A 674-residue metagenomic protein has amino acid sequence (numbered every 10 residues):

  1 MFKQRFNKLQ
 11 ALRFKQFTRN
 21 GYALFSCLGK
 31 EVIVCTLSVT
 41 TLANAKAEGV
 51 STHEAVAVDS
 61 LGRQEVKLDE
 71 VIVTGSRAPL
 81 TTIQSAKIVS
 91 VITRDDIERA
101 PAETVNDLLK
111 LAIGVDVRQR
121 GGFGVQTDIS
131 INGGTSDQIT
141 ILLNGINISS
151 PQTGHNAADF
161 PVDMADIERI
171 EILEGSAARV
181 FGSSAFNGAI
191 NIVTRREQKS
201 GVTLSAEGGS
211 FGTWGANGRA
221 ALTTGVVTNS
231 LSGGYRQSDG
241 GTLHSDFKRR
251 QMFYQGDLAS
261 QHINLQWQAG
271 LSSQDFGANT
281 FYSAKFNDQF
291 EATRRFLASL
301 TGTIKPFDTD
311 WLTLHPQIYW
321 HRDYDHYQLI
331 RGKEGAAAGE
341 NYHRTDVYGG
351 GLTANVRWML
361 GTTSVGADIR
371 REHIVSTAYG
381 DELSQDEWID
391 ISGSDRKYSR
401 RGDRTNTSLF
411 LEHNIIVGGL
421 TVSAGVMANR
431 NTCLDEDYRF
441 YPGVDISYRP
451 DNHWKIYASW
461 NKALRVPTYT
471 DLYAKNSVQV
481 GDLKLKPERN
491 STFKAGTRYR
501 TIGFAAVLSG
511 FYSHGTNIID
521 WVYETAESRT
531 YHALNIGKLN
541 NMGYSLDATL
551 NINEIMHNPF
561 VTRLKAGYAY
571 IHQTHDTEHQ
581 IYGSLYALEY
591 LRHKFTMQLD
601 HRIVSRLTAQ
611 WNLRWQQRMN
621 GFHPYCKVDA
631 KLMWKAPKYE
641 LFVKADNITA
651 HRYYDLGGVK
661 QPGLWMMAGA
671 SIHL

Functional and structural regions predicted by a protein language model:
G49-E98, N106, S136: Short, acidic, small-residue-rich periplasmic hinge/interaction motif at the N-terminus of Gram-negative outer-membrane
N106, K110-I146, S150: Extracytoplasmic beta-strand/coil segments of soluble accessory domains associated with Gram-negative outer-membrane
D128, N147-E174, I192-R195: Short acidic/polar hinge/loop motifs at secondary-structure boundaries that mediate gating or recognition
G188-A189, T194-L222, L231-G234, S238-S245 (+1 more regions): Short strand-turn segments of transmembrane beta-barrel domains in outer membranes, especially the first one or two
S238-S245, R249, N264-L314, I318-V347: Flexible loop and strand-edge segments within Gram-negative outer membrane beta-barrel domains
D257-Q261, S272, K305, T313 (+5 more regions): Conserved C-terminal beta-signal and adjacent last beta-strands/turns of outer-membrane beta-barrel proteins
S283-F307, H343-T345, G402, D435 (+6 more regions): Outer-membrane beta-barrel signature, preferentially recognizing the C-terminal barrel domain of Gram-negative
I416-T421, Y512-H514, N535-Q617: Gram-negative outer-membrane beta-barrel transporters
